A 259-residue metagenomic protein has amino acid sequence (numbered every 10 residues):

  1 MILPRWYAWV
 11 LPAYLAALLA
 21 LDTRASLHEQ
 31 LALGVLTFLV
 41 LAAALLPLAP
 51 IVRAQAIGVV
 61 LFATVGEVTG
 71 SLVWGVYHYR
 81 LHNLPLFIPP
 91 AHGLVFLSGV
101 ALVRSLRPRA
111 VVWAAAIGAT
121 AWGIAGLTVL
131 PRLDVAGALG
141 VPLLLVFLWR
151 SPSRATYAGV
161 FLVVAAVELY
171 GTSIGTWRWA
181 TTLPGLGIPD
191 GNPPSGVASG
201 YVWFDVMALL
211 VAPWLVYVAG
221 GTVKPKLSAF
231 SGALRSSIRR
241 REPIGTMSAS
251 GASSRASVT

Functional and structural regions predicted by a protein language model:
M1-R235, V258: Aromatic-rich, lipid-facing transmembrane alpha helices and their immediate juxtamembrane interface loops in integral
P225, R239, G245-S248: Alpha-helix boundary/capping motif
R235, R239-R241, R255: Basic polycationic patches enriched in arginine
M247, G251-S257: Short, intrinsically disordered C-terminal tails of secreted or membrane-associated proteins
